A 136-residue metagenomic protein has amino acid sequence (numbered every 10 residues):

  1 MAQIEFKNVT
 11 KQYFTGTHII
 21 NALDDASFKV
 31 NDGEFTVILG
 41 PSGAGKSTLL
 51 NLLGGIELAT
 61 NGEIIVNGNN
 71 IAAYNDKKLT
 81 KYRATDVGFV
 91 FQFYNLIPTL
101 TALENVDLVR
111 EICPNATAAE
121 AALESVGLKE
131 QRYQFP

Functional and structural regions predicted by a protein language model:
M1-Q3, Q12-D25: A short, flexible loop at the N-terminus of ABC-type nucleotide-binding domains that lies
T17-I20, I71-G88: ABC ATPase NBD coupling module
T36-V37, F89: Short beta-strand immediately N-terminal to the Walker A/P-loop
G40-G45: Walker A (P-loop) phosphate-binding loop of ABC-type ATPase nucleotide-binding domains
G54: Helix-to-loop junction immediately C-terminal to a conserved catalytic motif
T60-N70: ABC nucleotide-binding domain "signature motif"
N69-N70, P114-Q131: Conserved ABC ATPase "signature" region
P98-D107: Short coil-to-helix segment of the ABC ATPase nucleotide-binding domain corresponding to the Q-loop/switch region
